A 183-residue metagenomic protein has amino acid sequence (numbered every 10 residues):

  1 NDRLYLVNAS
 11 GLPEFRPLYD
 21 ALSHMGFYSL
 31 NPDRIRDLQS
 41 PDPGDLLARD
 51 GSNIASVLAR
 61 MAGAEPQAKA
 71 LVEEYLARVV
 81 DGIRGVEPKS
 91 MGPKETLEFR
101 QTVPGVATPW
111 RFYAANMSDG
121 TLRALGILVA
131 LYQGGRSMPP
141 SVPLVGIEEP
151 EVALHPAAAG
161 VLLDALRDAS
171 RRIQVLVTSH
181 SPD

Functional and structural regions predicted by a protein language model:
N1-R78, R84-E87: Electropositive, glycine-dotted interaction segments that contact anionic polymers or phosphate-rich ligands
N31-D33, M91, S181: Short, solvent-exposed coil/turn elements at secondary-structure transition points
A77-V79, P88-S90, G105, A115: Sterically constrained small-residue positions within well-ordered secondary structures of folded domains
D81-G82, S179: Generic detector of contiguous secondary-structure segments
G82-I83, I173: Secondary-structure boundary/capping positions in well-ordered alpha/beta enzyme cores
R84-L97: Long, charged, glycine-rich C-terminal linkers/tails
K94-D183: Switch/communication elements of ASCE P-loop NTPase nucleotide-binding domains
